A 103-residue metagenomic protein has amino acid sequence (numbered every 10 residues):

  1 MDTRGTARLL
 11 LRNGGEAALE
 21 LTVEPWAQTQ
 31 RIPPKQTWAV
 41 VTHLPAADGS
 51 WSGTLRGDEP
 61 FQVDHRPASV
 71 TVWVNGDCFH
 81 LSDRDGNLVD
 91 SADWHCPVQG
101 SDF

Functional and structural regions predicted by a protein language model:
T3-A17: Asparagine-centered strand-capping/turn motif at beta-strand->loop junctions
T3-G5, E24-W26, G57, R66: Residues that act as N-cap/strand-start positions at coil-to-secondary-structure junctions
N13-G15, P34, R66: Short loop/turn positions at the edges of beta-strands in beta-sheet-rich folds
L19-L21: Short, surface-exposed beta-strand/strand-loop-strand elements in extracellular ectodomains
V23-A47: Intrinsically disordered, low-complexity Pro/Gly/Ser/Thr-rich segments with frequent PxxP/GP/PP motifs and embedded
H43-F103: Terminal connector regions
